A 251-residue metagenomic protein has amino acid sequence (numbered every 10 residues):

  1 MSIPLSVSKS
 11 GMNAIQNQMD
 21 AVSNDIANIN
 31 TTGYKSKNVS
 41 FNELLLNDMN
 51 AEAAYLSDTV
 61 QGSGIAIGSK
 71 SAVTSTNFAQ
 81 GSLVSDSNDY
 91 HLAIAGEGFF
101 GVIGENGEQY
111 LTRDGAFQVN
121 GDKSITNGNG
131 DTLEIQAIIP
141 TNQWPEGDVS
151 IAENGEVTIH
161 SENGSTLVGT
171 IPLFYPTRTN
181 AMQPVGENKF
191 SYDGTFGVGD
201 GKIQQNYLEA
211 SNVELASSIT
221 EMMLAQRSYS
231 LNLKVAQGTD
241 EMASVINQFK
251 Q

Functional and structural regions predicted by a protein language model:
M1-Q251: Amphipathic alpha-helical polymerization modules
